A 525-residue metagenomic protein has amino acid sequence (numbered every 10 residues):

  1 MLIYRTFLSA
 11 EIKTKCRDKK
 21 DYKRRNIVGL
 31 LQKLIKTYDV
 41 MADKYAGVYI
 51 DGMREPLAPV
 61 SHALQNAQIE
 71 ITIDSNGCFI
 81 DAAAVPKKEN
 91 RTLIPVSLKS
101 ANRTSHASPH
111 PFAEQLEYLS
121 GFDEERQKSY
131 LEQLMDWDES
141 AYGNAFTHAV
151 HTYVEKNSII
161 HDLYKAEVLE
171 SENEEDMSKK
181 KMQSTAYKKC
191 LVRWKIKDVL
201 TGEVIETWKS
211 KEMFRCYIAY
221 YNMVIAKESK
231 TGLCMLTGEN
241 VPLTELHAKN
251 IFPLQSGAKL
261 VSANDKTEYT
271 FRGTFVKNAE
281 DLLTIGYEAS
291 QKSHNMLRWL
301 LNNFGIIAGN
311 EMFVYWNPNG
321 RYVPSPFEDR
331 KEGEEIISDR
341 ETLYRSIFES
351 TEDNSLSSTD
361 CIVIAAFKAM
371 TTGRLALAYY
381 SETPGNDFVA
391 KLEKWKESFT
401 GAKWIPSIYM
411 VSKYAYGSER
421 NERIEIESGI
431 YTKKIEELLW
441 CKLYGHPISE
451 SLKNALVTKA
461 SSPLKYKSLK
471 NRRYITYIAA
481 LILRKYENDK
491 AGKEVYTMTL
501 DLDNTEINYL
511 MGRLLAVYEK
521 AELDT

Functional and structural regions predicted by a protein language model:
L2-Y220, V241-T525: Extended alpha-helical scaffolding segments
E228-S229: Flanking scaffold residues of small Cys/His-coordinated metal-binding clusters
G232: Cys/His-enriched microdomains
T237: Short Cys/His-rich metal-coordination motifs, predominantly Zn2+-binding knuckles/fingers
